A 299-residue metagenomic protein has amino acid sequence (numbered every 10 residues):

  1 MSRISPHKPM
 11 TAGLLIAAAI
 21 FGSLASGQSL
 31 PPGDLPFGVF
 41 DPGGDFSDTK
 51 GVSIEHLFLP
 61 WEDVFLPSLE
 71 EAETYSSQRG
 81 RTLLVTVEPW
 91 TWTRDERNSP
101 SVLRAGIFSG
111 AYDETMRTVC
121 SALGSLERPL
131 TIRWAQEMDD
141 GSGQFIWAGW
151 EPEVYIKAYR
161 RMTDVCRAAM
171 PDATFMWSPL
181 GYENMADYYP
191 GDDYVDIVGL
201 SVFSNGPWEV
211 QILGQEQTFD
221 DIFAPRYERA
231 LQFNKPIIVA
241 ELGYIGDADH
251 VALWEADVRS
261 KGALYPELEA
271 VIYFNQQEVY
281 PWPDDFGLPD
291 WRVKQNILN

Functional and structural regions predicted by a protein language model:
A12-S23: Bacterial N-terminal signal peptides
Q28-E114, Y244-D247, I272-Y273: N-terminal substrate-binding region of glycoside hydrolase catalytic domains
F37-V39, S53-L57, L83-V87, L130-W134 (+4 more regions): Hydrophobic faces of well-ordered beta-strands that scaffold small-molecule active sites in alpha/beta enzyme cores
E70-T86, P190-D193, I197-G246: Glycoside hydrolase catalytic-domain groove-lining segments
E71-T174: Substrate-binding cleft of extracellular glycoside hydrolase catalytic domains
Y159, C166-M185, P236-D247, Y273: Aromatic-lined carbohydrate-recognition surfaces of secreted/lumenal glycan-active proteins
G181-Y194, A252: Distinct, well-ordered alpha-helical segments
I238-N299: Substrate-binding cleft of secreted/luminal carbohydrate-active enzymes
